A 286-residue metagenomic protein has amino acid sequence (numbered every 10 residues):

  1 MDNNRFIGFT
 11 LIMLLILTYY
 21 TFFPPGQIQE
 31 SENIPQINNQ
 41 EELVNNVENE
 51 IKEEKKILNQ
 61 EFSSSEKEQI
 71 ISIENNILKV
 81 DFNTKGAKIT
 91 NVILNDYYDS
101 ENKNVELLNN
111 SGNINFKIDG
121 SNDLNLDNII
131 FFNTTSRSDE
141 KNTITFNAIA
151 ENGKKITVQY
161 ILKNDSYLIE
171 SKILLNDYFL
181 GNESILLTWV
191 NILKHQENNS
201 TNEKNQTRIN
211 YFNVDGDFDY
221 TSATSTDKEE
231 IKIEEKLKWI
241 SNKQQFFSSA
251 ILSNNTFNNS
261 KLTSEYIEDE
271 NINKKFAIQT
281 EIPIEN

Functional and structural regions predicted by a protein language model:
M1-G8: Membrane interfacial helix-start segments of signal peptides and signal-anchor transmembrane helices
N4, Y20-F23: Amphipathic alpha-helical polymerization modules
F9-Y20: Hydrophobic membrane-insertion alpha-helices, especially the h-region of bacterial N-terminal signal peptides
I12, F23-E101, F146: Juxtamembrane extramembrane loops of integral membrane proteins
E74-N286: Soluble non-transmembrane domains of integral membrane proteins
